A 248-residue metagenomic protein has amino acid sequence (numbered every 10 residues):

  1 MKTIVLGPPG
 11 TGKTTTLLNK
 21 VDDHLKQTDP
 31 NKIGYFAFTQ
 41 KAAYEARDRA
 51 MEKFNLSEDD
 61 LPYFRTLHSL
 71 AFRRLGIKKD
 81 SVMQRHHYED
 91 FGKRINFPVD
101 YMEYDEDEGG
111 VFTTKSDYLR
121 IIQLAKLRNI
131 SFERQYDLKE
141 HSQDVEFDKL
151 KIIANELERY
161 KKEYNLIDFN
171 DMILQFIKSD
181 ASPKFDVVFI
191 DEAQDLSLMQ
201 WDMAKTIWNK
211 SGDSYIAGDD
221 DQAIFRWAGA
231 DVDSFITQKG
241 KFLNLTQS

Functional and structural regions predicted by a protein language model:
M1-D80: P-loop NTPase Walker
M1-V5, T16, K32, E103-F189 (+3 more regions): Accessory N-terminal region flanking or inserted into the helicase ATPase core in nucleic-acid motor proteins
P8-T14, F38-K41, Q194-S248: Conserved helicase motor core of SF1/SF2 NTP-dependent helicases
T28, D180-S182, I207-K210: Conserved catalytic network of the ASCE P-loop NTPase/AAA+ motor domain
P30, K78, T113, R120-I122 (+3 more regions): Phosphate-binding site recognition
S57-L61, T66, M83-R94, D144-E158 (+1 more regions): SF2 helicase/translocase NTPase motor core, specifically the RecA-like lobe 1 inter-motif segment between Walker
D60-Y63, N165, A228: Residue-level signature of the cytosolic catalytic core of signaling kinases
S81-E108, S211-A223, K239-S248: Conserved phosphoryl-transfer catalytic core
